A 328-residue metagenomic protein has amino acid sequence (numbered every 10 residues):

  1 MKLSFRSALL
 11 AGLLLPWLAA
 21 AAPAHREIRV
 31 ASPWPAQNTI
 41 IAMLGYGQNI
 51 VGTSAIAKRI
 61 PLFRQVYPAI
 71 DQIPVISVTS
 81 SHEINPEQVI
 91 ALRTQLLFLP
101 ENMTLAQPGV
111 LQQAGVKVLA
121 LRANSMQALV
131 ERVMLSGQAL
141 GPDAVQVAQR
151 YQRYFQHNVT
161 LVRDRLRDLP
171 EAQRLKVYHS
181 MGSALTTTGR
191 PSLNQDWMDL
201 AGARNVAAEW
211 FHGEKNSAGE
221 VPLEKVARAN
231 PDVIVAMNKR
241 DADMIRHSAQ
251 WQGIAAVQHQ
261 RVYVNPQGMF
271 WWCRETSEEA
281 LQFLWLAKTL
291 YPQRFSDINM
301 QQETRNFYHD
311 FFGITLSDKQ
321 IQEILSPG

Functional and structural regions predicted by a protein language model:
M1-L9: Bacterial N-terminal signal peptides that target proteins for export
A8-W17: Bacterial N-terminal signal peptides
A19-A24: Boundary at the C-terminal end of the N-terminal hydrophobic targeting segment
R29, A106-T186, A218, V264-P327: Extracytoplasmic substrate-binding proteins
S32-W34, N38-N102, A203-V206, E214: A short, structured surface patch at a secondary-structure boundary
A36-T39, I56-R59, L96-L97, N102-A106 (+6 more regions): Solvent-exposed loop/turn segments at secondary-structure junctions within structured extracellular/periplasmic domains
I84-R93, E220-N230: Short helices/loops that flank or line small-molecule/ion binding pockets
Q195-K215, R261-P266: His/Asp/Glu-enriched short active-site or ligand-binding loop at hydrolase and phosphoryl-transfer sites
